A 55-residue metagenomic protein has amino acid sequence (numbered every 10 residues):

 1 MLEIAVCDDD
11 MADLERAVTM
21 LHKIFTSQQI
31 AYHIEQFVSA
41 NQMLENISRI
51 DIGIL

Functional and structural regions predicted by a protein language model:
M1-E3, V18: Non-catalytic signal-transmission and effector/linker regions of two-component phosphorelay proteins
V6, I30, Q42-L44: Short, surface-exposed loop/strand segments
V6, I54-L55: Walker B beta-strand of ABC/ABC-like P-loop ATPase nucleotide-binding domains, specifically the conserved hydrophobic
C7-D8, F37: Conserved sequence signature across two-component system core domains
M11-E35: Two-component/phosphorelay signaling modules centered on CheY-like receiver
V18, Q36-I54: Acidic, metal-coordinating helix/loop segments flanking the phosphotransfer/catalytic sites of two-component signaling
